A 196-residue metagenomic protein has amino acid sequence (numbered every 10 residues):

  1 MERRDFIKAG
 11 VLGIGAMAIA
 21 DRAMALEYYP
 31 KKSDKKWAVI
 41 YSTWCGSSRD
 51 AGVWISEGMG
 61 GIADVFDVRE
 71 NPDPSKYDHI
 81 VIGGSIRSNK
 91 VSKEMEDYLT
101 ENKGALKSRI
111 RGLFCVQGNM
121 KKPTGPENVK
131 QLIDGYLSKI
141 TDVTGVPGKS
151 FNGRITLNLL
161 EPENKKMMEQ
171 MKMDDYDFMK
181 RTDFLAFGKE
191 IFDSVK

Functional and structural regions predicted by a protein language model:
D5-L26: N-terminal export signals
G13, R87-S88: Active-site beta-alpha loop architecture of Rossmann-like, nucleotide-cofactor-dependent enzymes
L26-W37, D50, E57-F66, H79 (+1 more regions): FMN-binding flavodoxin-like domain, especially the glycine-rich phosphate-binding loop
Y41-C45: Aromatic-flanked redox-active Cys/Sec active sites in thiol-based oxidoreductases, especially the WC-centered
V65-S75: Short acidic low-complexity segments
